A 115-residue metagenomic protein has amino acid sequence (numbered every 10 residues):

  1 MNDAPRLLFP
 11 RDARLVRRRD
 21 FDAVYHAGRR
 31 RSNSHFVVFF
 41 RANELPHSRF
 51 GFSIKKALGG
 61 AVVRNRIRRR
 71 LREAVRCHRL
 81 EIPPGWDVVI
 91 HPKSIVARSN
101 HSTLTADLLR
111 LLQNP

Functional and structural regions predicted by a protein language model:
M1-P115: Positively charged, solvent-exposed patches that mediate nucleic-acid binding
